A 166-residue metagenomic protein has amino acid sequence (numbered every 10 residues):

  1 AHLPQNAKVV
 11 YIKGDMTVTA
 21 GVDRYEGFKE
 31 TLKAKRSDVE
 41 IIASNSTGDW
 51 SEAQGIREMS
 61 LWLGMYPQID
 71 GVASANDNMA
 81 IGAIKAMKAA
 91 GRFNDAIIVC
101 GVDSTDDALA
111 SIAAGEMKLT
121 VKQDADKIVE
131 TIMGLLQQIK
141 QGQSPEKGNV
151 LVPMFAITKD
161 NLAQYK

Functional and structural regions predicted by a protein language model:
A1-K166: A residue-level marker of the well-folded mature domains of exported/periplasmic proteins
